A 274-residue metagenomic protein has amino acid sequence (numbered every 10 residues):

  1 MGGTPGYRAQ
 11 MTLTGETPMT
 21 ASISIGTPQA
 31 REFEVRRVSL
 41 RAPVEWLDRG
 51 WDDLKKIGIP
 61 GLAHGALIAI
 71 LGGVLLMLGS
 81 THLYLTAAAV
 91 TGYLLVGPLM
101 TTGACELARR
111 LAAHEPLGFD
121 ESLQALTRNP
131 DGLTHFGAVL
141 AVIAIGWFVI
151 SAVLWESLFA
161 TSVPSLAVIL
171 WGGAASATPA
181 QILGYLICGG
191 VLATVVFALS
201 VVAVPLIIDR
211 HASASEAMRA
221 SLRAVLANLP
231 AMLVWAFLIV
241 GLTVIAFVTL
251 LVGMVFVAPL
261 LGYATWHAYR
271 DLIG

Functional and structural regions predicted by a protein language model:
G6-G274: Hydrophobic alpha-helical membrane segments
